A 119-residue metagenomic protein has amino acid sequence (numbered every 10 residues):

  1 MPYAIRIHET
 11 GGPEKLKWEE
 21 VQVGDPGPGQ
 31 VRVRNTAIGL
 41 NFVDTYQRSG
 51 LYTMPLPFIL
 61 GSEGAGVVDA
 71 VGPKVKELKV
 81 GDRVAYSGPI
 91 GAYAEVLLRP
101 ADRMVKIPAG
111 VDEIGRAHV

Functional and structural regions predicted by a protein language model:
M1-Y3: Extreme N-terminal starter segment of soluble prokaryotic enzymes
I7, R48, D69-A70, L98-P100: Short beta-strand-to-turn element immediately C-terminal to the catalytic PLP-Schiff-base lysine in fold type I
G11-L16, F42-D44: Short N-terminal binding/cap micro-motifs at the start of the first secondary-structure element
K15-W18, G91: Residues that act as N-cap/strand-start positions at coil-to-secondary-structure junctions
W18-V23, A65-V67, V96-L98, M104: Conserved hydrophobic/aromatic beta-strand scaffold that supports enzyme active sites
Q22-G39, S49-G91: Glycine-rich beta-strand-centered segment in the early N-terminal region that forms part of a ligand/cofactor-binding
Y46, Y86-H118: NAD(P)H dinucleotide-binding glycine-rich loop of Rossmann-like/cofactor-binding domains, especially the beta1-alpha1
